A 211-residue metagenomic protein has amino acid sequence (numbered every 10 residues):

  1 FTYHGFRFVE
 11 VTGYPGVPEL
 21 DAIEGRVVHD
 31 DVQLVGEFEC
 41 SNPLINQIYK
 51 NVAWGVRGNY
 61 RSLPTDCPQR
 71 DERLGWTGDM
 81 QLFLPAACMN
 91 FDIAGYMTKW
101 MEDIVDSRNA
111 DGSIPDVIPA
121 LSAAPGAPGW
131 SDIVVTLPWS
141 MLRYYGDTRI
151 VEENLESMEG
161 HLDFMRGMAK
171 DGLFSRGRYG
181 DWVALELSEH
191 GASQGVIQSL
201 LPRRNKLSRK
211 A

Functional and structural regions predicted by a protein language model:
F1, T12, T77-S107, V135-V151 (+1 more regions): Alpha-helical support elements that line or immediately flank enzyme active sites and cofactor-binding pockets
F1-Q47: Extended acidic/polar, glycine-enriched regions that form or flank non-catalytic beta-rich accessory modules
V27, E39, N46, R108 (+2 more regions): Acidic, mature catalytic/reactive cores of soluble proteins
L34-R70, L74-G75, M97-D103: Low-complexity, Ser/Thr/Pro/Gly-enriched N-terminal "stalk/linker" regions
E39-P43, D71-L74, C88, D92 (+4 more regions): Alpha-helix capping and helix-loop boundary segments enriched in small/acidic/polar residues
G55-P64, A94-P115, N154-F174: Long, well-ordered core segments of solenoidal/helical folds
R61, T65-C67, D111-V134, R166-A211: The feature captures the catalytic groove of carbohydrate-active enzymes
